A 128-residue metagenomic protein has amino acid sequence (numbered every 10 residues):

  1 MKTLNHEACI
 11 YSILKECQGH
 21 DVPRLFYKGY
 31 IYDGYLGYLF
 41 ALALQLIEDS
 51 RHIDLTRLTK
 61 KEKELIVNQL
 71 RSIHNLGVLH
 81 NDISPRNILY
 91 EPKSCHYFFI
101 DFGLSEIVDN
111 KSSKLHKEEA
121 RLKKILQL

Functional and structural regions predicted by a protein language model:
M1, S12-E64: Conserved structural core of kinase catalytic domains
I13-L14, Q69-S72: A generic secondary-structure signal
T56, K60-L65, S72-N81, P85-R86 (+1 more regions): C-lobe/activation-segment region of protein kinase-like
